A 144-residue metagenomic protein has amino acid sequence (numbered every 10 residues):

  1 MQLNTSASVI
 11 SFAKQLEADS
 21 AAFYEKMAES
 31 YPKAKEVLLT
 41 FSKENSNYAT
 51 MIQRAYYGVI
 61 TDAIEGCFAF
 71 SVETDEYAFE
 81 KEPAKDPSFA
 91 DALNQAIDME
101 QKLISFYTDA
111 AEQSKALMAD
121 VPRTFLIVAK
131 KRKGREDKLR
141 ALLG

Functional and structural regions predicted by a protein language model:
M1-G144: Non-heme di-metal
